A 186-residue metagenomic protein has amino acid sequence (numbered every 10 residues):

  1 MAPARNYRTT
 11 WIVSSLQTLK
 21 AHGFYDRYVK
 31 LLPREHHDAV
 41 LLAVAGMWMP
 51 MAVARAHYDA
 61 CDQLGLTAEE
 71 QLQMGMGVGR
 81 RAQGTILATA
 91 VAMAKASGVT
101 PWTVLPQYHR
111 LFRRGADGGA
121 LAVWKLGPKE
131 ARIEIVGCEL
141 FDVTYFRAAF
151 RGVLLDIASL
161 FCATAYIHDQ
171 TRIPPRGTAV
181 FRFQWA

Functional and structural regions predicted by a protein language model:
M1-E69: N-terminal leader/assembly segments
A2-L16, K20-G23, G119-A120, L126-E134 (+2 more regions): Non-catalytic regulatory/interaction regions at protein termini and inter-domain linkers
R34, A163-T164: Short, well-ordered coil loops that connect the C-terminus of an alpha-helix to the N-terminus of a beta-strand
A45-A149, Y166, T171: Amphipathic interaction/junction segments at domain boundaries or subunit interfaces
R147-C162: Short, non-transmembrane amphipathic alpha-helical segments
I167-A186: Beta-rich nucleic-acid/ligand-interaction surfaces
